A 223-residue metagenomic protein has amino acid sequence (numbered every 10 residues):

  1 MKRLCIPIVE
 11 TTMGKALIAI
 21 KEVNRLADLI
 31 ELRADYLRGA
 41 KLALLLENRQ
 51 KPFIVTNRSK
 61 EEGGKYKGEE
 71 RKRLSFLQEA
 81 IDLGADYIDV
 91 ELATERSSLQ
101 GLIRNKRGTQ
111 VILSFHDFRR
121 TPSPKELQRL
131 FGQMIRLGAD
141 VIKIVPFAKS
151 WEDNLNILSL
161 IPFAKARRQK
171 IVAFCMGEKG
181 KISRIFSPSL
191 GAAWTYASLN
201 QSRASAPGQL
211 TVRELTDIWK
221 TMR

Functional and structural regions predicted by a protein language model:
M1-G63, E69-L74: Conserved N-terminal beta1-alpha1 strand-loop-helix module at the mouth
P7-V9, L29-R38, L77, A85-R96 (+3 more regions): Catalytic beta/alpha-barrel core
K15-R25, R73-L83, R129-G138: Alpha/beta enzyme core
L26-D28, Q50-P52, D82-Y87, R104-L113 (+3 more regions): Glycine-enriched alpha-helix->loop->beta-strand junction motifs that scaffold or abut catalytic
Y36-Q50, L92-G108, P122-K125, K149-A164 (+1 more regions): Active-site-adjacent beta->alpha loops and helix N-cap segments on the catalytic face of soluble alpha/beta enzymes
F53-G101: Glycine/small-residue-rich loop that forms an oxyanion/phosphate-binding "nest" at active or ligand-binding sites
E69-L74, P124-L130, N156-S159: Charged helix-capping and loop-helix junction motifs
P162-R223: C-terminal alpha-helical cap/extension of soluble enzyme domains
